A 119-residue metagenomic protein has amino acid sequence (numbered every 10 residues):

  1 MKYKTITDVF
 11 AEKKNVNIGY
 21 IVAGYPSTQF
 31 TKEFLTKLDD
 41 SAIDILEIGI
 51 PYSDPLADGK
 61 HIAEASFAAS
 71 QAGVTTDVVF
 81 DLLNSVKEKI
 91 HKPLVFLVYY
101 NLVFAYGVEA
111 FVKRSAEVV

Functional and structural regions predicted by a protein language model:
M1-Y20, N84-K87: N-terminal amphipathic alpha-helix/helix-capping segment at the start of soluble metabolic enzymes
T7, L35-T36, F80-L83, V112: Generic structural signal for well-ordered alpha-helices, preferentially at hydrophobic/aromatic core positions
K13-N17, A42-D44, I90-L94, V119: Short, well-ordered coil/turn segments that N-cap beta-strands
N17-E33, V95-G107: Active-site mouth loops of central-metabolism enzymes
P26, D39, D44-T75: Glycine-rich, proline-tolerant flexible connector loops at the mouths of alpha/beta enzymes
T36-D39, A116-E117: Non-catalytic positions within long, well-ordered alpha-helices that form the structural scaffold/packing of enzyme
H61-F96: Alpha-helix-loop-beta-strand connector modules within alpha/beta enzyme cores
N101-V119: Conserved anion-binding
